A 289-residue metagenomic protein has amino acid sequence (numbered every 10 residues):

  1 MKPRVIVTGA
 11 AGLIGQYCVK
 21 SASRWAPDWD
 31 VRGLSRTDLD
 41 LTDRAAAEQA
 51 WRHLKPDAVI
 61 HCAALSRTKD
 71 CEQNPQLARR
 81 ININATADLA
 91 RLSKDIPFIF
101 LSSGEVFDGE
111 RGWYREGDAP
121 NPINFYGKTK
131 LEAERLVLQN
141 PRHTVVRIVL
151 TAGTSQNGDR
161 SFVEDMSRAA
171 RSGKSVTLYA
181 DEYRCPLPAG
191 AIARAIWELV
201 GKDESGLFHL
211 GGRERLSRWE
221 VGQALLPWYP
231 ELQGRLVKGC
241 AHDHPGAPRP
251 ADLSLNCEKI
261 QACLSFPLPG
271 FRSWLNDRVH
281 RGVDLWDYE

Functional and structural regions predicted by a protein language model:
P3-R24: N-terminal Rossmann NAD(P)H-binding glycine-rich loop of SDR-like oxidoreductase domains
Y17, A193-A195, K202-P245, A251 (+1 more regions): Mid/C-terminal beta-alpha module of Rossmann-like enzyme folds, strongest in SDR-family dehydrogenases/epimerases
L41-I81: NAD(P)H-binding glycine-rich loop region in Rossmannoid oxidoreductase-like domains and their noncatalytic homologs
Q73-I99: NAD(P)-cofactor binding segment of oxidoreductase domains
R80, N84-A85, V106-V146, L150-G153: Catalytic helix-loop patch of NAD(P)-dependent Rossmann-fold dehydrogenases
L138-R184, G190-A191: NAD(P)-dependent short-chain dehydrogenase/reductase
L178-Y183, F208-L216, C263: Glycine-rich Rossmann NAD(P)(H)-binding loop
P269-E289: Amphipathic terminal alpha-helices
